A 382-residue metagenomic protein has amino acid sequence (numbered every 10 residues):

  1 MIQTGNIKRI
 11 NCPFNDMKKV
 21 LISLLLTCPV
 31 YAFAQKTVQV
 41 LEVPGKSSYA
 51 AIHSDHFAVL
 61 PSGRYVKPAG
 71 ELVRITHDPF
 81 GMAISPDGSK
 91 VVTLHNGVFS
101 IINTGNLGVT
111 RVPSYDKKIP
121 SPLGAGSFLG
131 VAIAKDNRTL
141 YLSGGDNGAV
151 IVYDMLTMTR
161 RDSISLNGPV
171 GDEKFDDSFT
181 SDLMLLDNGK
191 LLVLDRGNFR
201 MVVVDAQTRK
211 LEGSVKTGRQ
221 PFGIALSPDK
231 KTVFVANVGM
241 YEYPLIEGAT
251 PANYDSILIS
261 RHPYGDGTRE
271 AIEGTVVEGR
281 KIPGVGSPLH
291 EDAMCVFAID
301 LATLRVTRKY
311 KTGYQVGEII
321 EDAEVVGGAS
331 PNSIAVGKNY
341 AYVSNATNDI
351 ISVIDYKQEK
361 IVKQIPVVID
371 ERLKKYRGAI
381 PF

Functional and structural regions predicted by a protein language model:
M1-T37: Bacterial Sec-dependent N-terminal signal peptides
Q35-F382: Predominantly soluble domains enriched in secretory-pathway, periplasmic, or organellar proteins
